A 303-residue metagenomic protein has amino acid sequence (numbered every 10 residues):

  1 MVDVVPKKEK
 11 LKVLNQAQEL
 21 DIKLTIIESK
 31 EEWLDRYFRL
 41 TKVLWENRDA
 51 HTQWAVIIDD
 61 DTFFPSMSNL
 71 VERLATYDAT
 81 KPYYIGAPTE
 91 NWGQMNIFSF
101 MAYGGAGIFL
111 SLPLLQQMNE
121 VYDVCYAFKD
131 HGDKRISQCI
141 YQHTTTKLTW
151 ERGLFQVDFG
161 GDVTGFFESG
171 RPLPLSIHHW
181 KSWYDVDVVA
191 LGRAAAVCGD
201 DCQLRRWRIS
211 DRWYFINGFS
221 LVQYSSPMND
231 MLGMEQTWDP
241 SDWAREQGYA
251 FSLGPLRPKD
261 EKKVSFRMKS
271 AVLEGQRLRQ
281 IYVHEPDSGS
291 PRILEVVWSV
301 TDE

Functional and structural regions predicted by a protein language model:
M1-V2, Y83: Hydrophobic beta-strand segments of well-ordered beta-sheets in folded domains
D3-W54, P65-S68: Active-site-proximal specificity loops/subdomain of glycosyltransferases
V13, M118, L191-A194: Generic structural signal of hydrophobic/aromatic residues within well-ordered alpha-helices of folded domains
V13-L14, L74, V296, V300: Generic hydrophobic, helix-prone segments enriched in Leu/Val/Ile
L24-E32, W92-S99, E120-A127, K259-E261 (+2 more regions): Generic structural signal for short, solvent-exposed loop/turn connectors between secondary structure elements
I58-D60: Active-site acidic Asp-centered loop
T62-P174, K181, V186-V189: Conserved catalytic core of nucleotide-sugar-dependent glycosyltransferases
Y141-E303: C-terminal catalytic/acceptor-binding lobe
